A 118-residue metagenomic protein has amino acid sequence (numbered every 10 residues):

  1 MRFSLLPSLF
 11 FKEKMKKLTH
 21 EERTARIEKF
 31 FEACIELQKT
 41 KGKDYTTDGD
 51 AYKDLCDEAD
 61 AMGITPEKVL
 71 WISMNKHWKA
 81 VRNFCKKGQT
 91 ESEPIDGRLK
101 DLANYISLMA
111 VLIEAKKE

Functional and structural regions predicted by a protein language model:
F3-E118: Intrinsically disordered, low-complexity regulatory regions that flank transcription factor DNA-binding cores
